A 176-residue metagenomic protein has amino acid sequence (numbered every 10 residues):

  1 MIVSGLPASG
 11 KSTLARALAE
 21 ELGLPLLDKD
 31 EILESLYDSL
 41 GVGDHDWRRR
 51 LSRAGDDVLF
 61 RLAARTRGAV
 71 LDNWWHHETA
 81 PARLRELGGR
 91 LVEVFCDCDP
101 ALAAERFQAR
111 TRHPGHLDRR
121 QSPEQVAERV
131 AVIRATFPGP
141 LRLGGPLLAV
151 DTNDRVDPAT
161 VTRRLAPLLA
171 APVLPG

Functional and structural regions predicted by a protein language model:
V3: Hydrophobic anchor at the beta1->P-loop junction of P-loop NTPases
L6: P-loop (Walker A) phosphate-binding loop of NTP-binding proteins
G10: Conserved glycine(s) of the Walker
T13-R65: Conserved substrate/cofactor phosphate-moiety recognition/catalytic segment in nucleotide-dependent phosphotransferases
R50-L91, C96-D97: Glycine-rich phosphate-binding loop used to anchor ATP phosphates in small-molecule kinases, encompassing both
P100-F107, P158: Switch/connector loops and helix/strand junctions flanking conserved nucleotide-binding motifs in nucleotide-processing
R112-V161: Small-molecule kinase domains that catalyze NTP-dependent phosphoryl transfer to phosphate-bearing small molecules
A166-G176: C-terminal accessory "lid"/substrate-recognition subdomains
